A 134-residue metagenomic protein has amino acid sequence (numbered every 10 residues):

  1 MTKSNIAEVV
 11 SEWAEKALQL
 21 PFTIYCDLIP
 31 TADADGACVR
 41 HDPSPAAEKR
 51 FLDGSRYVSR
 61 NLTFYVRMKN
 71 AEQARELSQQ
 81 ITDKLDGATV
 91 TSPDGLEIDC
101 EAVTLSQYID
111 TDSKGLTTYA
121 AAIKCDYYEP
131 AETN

Functional and structural regions predicted by a protein language model:
M1-E12, S44-Y57, L96-N134: Short, charged interaction patches at domain edges and termini
M1-L52, A88-P93: Small/polar-rich, solvent-exposed N-terminal microdomains that initiate assembly or binding
S55-Y57, V66-K69: Helix-adjacent hinge/juxtasegments
R60: Acidic/histidine-rich, surface-exposed loop or edge segments in extracytoplasmic proteins
R67-V90: Mid-chain, well-packed structural core segment of small domains
